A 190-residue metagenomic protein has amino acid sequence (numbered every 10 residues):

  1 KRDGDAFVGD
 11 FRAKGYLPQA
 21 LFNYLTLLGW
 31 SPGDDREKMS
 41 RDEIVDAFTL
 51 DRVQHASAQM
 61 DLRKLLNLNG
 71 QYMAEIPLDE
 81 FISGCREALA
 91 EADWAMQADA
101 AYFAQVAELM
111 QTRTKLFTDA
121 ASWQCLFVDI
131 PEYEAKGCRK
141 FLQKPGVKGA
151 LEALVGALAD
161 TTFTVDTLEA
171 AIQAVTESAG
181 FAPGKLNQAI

Functional and structural regions predicted by a protein language model:
K1-M73, E80, A88, Q188: Alpha-helical recognition segments enriched in aromatics with Gly/Pro capping that present substrate-recognition
G33-R36, S57, A98-Y102, A182: Short, surface-exposed helix-loop/turn micro-motifs enriched in polar/charged residues
L65, G149-E152, I190: Generic structural signal marking isolated hydrophobic packing positions within regular secondary structure
L78-F181: Small-residue-rich helix-loop
A182-A189: Amphipathic alpha-helical/coiled-coil segments positioned at domain termini
